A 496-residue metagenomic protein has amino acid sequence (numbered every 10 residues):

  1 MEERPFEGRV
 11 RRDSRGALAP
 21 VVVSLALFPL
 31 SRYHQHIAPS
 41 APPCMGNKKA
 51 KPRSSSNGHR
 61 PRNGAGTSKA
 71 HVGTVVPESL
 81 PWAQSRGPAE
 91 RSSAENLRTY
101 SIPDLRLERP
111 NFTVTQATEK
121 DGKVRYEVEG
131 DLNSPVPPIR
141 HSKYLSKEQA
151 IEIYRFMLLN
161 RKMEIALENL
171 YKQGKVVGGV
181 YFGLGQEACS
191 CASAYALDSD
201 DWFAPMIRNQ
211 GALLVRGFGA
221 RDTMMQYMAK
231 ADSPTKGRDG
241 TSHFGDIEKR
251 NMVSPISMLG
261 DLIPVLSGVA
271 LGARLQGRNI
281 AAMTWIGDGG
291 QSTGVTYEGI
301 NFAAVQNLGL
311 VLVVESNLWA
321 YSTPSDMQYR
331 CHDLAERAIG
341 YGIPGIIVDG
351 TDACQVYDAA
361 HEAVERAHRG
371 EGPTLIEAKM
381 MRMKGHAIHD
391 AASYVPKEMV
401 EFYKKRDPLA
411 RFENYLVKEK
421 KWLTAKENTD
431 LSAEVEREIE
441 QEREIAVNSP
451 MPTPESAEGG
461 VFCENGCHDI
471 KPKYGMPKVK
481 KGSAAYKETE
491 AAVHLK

Functional and structural regions predicted by a protein language model:
D13, Y33-H36: Intrinsic-disorder-associated, low-complexity terminal segments enriched in Asp/Asn/His/Tyr and depleted of Lys/Arg
L18, L25-L30: Leucine-biased recognition of intrinsically disordered, low-complexity hydrophobic segments
G46-K48, H71-A229, S233, Y394 (+3 more regions): HDAC/HDAC-like amidohydrolase catalytic core signature
N47-R53, N57, G66, H71-N133 (+1 more regions): Glycine/aspartate-rich loop-and-adjacent alpha/beta segment that forms the canonical ThDP
I165-N169, Q173-Q306, M327-R330, A335 (+1 more regions): Cofactor-binding active-site loop characterized by glycine-rich and histidine/acidic residues
M252-M451: Glycine-rich ThDP/TPP pyrophosphate-binding loop and its adjacent helix/strand module within ThDP-dependent enzymes
